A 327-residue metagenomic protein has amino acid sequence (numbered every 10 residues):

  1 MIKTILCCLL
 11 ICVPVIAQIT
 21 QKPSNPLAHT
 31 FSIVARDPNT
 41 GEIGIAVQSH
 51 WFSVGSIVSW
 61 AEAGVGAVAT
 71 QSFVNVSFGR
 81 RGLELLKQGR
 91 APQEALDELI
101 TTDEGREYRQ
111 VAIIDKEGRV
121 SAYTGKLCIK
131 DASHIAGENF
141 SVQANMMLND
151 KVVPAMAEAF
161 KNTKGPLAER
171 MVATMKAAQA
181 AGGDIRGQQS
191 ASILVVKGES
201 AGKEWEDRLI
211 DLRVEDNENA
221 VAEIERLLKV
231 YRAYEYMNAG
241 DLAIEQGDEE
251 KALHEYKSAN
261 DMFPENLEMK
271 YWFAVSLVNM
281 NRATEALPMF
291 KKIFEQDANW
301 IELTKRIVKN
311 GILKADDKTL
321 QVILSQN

Functional and structural regions predicted by a protein language model:
Q18-R186, I193, E215-D248, D261: Alpha/propeptide regions of enzymes that mature by internal proteolysis
N238, W272, R306-I307: Canonical tetratricopeptide repeat
E245, N279-M280, L313: Register position in tetratricopeptide repeats
P264, A298-N299: Short coil turns that delineate tetratricopeptide repeat
